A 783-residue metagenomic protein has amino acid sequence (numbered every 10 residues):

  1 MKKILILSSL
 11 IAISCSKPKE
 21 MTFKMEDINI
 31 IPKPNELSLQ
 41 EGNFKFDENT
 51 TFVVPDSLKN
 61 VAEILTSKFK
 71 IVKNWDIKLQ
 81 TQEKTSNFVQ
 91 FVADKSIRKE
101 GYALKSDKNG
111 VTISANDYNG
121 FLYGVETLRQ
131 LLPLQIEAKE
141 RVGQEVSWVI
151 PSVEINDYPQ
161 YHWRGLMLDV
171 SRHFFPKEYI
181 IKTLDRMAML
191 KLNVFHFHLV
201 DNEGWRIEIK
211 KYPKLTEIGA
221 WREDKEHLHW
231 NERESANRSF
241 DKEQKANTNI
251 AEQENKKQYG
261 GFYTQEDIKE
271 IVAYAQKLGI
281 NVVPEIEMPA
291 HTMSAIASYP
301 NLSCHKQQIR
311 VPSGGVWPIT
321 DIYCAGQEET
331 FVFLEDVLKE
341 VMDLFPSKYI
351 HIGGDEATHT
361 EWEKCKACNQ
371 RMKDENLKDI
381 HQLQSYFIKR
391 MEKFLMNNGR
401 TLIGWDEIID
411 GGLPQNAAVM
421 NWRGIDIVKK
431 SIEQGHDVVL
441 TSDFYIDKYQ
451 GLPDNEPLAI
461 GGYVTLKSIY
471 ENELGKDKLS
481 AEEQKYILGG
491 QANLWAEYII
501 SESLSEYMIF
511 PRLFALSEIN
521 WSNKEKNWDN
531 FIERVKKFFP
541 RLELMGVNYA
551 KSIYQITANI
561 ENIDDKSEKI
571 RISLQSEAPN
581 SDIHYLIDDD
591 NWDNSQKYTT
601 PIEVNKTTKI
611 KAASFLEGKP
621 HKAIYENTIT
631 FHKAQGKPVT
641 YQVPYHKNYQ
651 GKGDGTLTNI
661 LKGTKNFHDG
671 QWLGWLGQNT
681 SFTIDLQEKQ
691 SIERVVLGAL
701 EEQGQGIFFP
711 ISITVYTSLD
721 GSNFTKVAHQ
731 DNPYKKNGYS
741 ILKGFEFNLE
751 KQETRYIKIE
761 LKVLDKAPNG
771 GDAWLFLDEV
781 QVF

Functional and structural regions predicted by a protein language model:
I4-A12: Sec-dependent N-terminal signal peptides
S16-Y161, L504, N520-I532, K537-F539 (+1 more regions): Contiguous, structured surface segment used for ligand recognition
K19, P32, E36, E41-N43 (+4 more regions): Short, compositionally stereotyped local motifs that mark structural "simplifiers"
I97-D321, A325-F331, E340-Y349, R390 (+2 more regions): Feature activates predominantly on carbohydrate-active enzymes
D117, S614-G618, V763-D765: Surface-exposed loop/turn motifs at beta-strand-loop junctions within extracellular Ig-like and Fibronectin type III
G204, K665-A728, I741-F783: Aromatic, loop-rich ligand-recognition surfaces of beta-strand-rich domains
S313-G314, I319-Q415, W422-K429: Active-site neighborhood of glycoside hydrolase catalytic domains
L402-A417, R423-I570: Flexible, acidic glycine-rich loops studded with aromatic residues
